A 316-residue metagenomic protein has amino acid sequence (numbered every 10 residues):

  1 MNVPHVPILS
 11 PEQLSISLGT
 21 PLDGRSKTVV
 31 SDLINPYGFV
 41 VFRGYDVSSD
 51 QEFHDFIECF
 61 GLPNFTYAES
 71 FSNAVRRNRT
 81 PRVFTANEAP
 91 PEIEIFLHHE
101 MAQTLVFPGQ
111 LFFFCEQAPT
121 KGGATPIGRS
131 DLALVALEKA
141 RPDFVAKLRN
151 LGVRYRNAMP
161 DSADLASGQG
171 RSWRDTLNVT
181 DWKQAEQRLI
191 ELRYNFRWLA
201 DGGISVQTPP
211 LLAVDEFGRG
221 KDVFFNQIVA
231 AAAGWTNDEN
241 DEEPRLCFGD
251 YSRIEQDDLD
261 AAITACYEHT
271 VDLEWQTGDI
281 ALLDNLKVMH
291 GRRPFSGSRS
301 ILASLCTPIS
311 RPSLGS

Functional and structural regions predicted by a protein language model:
M1-L22, P36, P91-L97, V106-S316: Active-site environment of non-heme Fe oxygenases that use a 2-His-1-carboxylate facial triad
L22-V30: Short, acidic/polar
V29, F84, F96-T104: Catalytic micro-motifs at enzyme active sites that drive phosphoryl/nucleotidyl and oxygen chemistry
V30-D46: TRNA-binding/sensing appendages of the translation machinery
V47-L62: Glycine-rich loop at the start of a catalytic domain that most often binds anionic cofactors/ligands
F60, N64, M101, C115-P119: Generic hydrophobic/packing signal
P63-A74, R197-W198, E274: Polymerase palm active-site segment centered on the conserved acidic dipeptide of motif C
Y67-E94: A gly/proline- and charged-residue-enriched helix-loop-helix capping module
